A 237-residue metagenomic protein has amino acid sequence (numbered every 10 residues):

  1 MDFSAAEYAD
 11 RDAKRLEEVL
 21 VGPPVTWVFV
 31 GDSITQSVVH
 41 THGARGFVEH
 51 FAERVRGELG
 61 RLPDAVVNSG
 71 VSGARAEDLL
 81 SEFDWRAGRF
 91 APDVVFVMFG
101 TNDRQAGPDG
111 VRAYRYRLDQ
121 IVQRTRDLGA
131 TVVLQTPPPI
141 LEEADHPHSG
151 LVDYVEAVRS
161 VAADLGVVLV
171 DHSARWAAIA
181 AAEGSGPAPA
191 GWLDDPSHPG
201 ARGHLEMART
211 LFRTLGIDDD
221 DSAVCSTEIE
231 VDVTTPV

Functional and structural regions predicted by a protein language model:
M1-S72, F83-A91: Serine-esterase "nucleophile elbow" of acetyl-processing enzymes
D10, V21, E49-L62, R75-P236: Alpha-helical cap/lid subdomain in secreted, periplasmic, or secretory-pathway luminal O-acyl-processing enzymes
